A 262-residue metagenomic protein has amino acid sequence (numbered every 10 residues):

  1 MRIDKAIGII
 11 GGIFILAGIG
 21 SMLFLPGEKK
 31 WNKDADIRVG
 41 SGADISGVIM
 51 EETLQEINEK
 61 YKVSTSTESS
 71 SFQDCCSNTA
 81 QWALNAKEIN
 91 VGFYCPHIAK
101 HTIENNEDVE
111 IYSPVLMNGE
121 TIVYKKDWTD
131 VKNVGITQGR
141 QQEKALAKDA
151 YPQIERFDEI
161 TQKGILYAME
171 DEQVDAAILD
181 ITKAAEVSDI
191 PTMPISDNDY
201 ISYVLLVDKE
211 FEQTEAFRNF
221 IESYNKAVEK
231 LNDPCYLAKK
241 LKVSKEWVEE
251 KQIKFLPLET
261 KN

Functional and structural regions predicted by a protein language model:
M1-G18, M22-L23: N-terminal Sec-pathway targeting helices
N32-S64, E68, N118-A185: Bilobed "Venus flytrap"/periplasmic-binding protein-like clamshell domains and structurally analogous long
I45-S46, N232-N262: An extracytoplasmic/periplasmic, membrane-proximal ligand-sensing/linker region
N85-F93, K100-V115, E120: Short beta-strand-centered segments that line the small-molecule binding cleft or hinge of alpha/beta clamshell
F93-N105, Y167-D197: A ligand-binding cleft/hinge motif common to bilobed small-molecule-binding domains
D108-L116, S188-V204, K209: Short beta-strand->loop
E120-T129, Y200-F217: A bilobed periplasmic-binding-protein/Venus flytrap-type ligand-binding module shared by bacterial periplasmic
L206, A216-Y236, K240-V243: Bilobed periplasmic-binding protein/Venus flytrap-like ligand-binding cleft at the lobe interface of extracytoplasmic
